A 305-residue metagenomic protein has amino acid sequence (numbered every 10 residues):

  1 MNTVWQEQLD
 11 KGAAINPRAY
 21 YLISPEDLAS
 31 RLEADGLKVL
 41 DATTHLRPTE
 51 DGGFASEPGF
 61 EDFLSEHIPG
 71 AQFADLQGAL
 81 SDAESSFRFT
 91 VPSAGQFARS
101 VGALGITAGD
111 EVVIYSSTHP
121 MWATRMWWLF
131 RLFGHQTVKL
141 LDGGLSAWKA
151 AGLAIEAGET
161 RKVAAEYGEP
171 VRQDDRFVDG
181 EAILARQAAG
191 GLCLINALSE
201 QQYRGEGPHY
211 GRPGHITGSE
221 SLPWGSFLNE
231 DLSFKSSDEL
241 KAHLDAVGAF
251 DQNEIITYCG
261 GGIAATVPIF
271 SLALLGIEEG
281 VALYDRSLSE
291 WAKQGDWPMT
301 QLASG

Functional and structural regions predicted by a protein language model:
M1-G305: Cytosolic catalytic domains that perform sulfur/thiol-centered chemistry
